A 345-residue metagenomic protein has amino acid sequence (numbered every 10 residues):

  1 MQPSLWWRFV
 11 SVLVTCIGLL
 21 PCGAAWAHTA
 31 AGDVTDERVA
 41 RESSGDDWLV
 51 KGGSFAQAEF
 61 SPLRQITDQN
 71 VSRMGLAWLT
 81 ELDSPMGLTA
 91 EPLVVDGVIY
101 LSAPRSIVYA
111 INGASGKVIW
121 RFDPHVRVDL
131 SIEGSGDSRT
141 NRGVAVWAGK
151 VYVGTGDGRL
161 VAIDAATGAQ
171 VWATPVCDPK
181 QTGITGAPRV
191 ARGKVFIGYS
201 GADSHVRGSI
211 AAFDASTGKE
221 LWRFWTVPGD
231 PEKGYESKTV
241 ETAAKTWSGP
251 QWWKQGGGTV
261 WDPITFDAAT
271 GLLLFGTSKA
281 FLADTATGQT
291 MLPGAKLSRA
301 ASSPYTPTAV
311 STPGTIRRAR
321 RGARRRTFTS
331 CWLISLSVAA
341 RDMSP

Functional and structural regions predicted by a protein language model:
M1-L13: Bacterial N-terminal signal peptides that target proteins for export
V10-C22: Bacterial N-terminal signal peptides
G23-A27: Sec/Tat signal peptide C-region and signal peptidase I cleavage site
T29-L76, P231-V240: Blade/loop signatures of beta-propeller domains
W48-G52, P85-I107, E133-R159, G183-R207 (+3 more regions): Repeat-blade elements of multi-bladed beta-propeller folds
F55, S61-Y100, S131-G134: Asp/Glu-centered strand-loop micro-motifs enriched in Gly/Pro and often flanked by an aromatic residue
F60-L63, V71, N141, R207 (+1 more regions): Extracytoplasmic/secreted envelope proteins and their assembly/folding machinery, especially bacterial periplasmic
Q69-D83, V108-S135, W147, R159-K180 (+4 more regions): Extracytoplasmic/lumenal domain signature
